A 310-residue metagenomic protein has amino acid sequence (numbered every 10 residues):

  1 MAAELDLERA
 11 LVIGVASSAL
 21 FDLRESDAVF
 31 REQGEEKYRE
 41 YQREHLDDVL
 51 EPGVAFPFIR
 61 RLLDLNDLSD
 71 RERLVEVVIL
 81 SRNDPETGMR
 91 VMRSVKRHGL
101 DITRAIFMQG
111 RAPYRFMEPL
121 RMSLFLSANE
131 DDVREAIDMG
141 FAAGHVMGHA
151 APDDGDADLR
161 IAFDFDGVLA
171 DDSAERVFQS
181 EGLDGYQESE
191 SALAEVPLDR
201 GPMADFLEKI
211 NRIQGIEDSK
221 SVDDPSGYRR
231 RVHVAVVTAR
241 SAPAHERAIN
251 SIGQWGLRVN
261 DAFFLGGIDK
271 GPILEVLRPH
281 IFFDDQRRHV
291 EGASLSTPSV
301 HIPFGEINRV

Functional and structural regions predicted by a protein language model:
M1-I13, E130-A192, A204-D205, G271-L277 (+2 more regions): Asp-based, Mg2+/Mn2+-dependent phosphohydrolase catalytic module
A2-R111, G155, F165-F264: Alpha-helical substrate-recognition element adjacent to the catalytic core
S17, S81, S127, T238 (+2 more regions): Short beta-strand/turn micro-motifs composed of small residues that flank or help shape donor/cofactor-binding pockets
T103, S123, L159, N260 (+1 more regions): Conserved acidic residues
R104-Q109, S127, G144-H145, A262-G266 (+2 more regions): Short acidic-hydrophobic, aromatic-tinged amphipathic segments that line or gate anion-handling sites
Y114-R115, G271: Short hydrophobic/charged patches on amphipathic alpha-helices used for structural packing and interfaces
L120-M122, A150: Long, acidic (Asp/Glu-rich), low-complexity accessory segments flanking structured domains
